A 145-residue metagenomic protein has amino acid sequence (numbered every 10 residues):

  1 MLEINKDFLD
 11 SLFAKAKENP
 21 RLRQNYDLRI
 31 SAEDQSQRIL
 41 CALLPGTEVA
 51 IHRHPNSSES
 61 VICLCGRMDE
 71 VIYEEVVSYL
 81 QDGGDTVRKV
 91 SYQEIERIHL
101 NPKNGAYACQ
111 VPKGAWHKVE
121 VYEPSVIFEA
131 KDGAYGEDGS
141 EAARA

Functional and structural regions predicted by a protein language model:
M1-S36, A50, G83-L100: A short, N-terminal "cap"/entry segment at the start of jelly-roll beta-barrel domains of the cupin/DSBH fold
L40-N56, L100: Conserved short histidine dyad/triad with adjacent acidic residue
E48, R67, P124-V126: Structural motif
A50, E70-I72, E129: Short hydrophobic/aromatic-rich beta-strand segments that constitute the beta-sheet cores of beta-sandwich/beta-barrel
N56-S78, D82-G84: Glycine- and acidic-residue-biased ligand/ion/polar-headgroup-sensing regions
S60, K118, P124-A142: A short hydrophobic beta-strand segment most commonly corresponding to one strand of the jelly-roll/cupin
L100-E123, A130: Conserved metal-binding segment of the jelly-roll/cupin
